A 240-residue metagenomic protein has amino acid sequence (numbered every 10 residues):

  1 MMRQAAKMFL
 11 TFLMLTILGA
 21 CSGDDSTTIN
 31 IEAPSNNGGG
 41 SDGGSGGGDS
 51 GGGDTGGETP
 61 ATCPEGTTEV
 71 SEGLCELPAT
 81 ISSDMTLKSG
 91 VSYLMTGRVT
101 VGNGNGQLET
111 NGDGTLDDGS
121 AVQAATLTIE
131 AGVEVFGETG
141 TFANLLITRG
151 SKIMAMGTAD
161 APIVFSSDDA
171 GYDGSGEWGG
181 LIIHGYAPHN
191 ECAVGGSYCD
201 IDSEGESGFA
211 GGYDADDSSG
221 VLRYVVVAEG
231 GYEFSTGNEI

Functional and structural regions predicted by a protein language model:
M1-L10: Bacterial N-terminal signal peptides that target proteins for export
T11-L15: Sec-dependent N-terminal signal peptides of Gram-positive bacterial secreted proteins and lipoproteins
I17-A20: C-terminal motif of bacterial Sec signal peptides marking the signal peptidase cleavage site
S22-I240: Beta-strand/loop edge motif enriched in small/polar residues
